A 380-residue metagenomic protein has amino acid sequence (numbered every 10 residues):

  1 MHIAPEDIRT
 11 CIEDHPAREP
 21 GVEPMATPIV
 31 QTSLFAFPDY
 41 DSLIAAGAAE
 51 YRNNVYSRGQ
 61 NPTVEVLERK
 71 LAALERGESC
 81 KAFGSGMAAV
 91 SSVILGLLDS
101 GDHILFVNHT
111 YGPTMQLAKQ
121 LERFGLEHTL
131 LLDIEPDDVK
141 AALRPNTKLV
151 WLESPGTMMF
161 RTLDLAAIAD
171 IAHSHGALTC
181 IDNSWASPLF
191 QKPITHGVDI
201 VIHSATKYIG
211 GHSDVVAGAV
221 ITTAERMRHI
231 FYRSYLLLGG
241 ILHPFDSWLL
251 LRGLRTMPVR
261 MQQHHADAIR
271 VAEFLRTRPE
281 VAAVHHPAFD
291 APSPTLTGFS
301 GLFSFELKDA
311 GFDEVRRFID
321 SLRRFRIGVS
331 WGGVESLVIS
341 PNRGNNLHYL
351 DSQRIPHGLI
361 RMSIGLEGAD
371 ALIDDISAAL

Functional and structural regions predicted by a protein language model:
M1-V30: Short conserved active-site loop signatures built around small residues
I3, I12-R18, C80-R278, H285 (+1 more regions): Conserved PLP-enzyme active-site core in the AAT-like
R9, K119, A141, P145-K148 (+4 more regions): PLP-dependent enzyme catalytic core of the Aspartate aminotransferase-like
L34, T222-M227, L254, E306-A310 (+1 more regions): Short loop segments at secondary-structure junctions
L34-A88, P113-Q120: Conserved N-terminal alpha-helix of the aminotransferase class I/II PLP-enzyme fold
R76, N146, E280-A283, R324 (+1 more regions): Glycine-centered tight turns that cap/initiate beta-strands
I221, S304-E306, S363-G365: Short hydrophobic/aromatic beta-strand micro-patches that form the beta-sheet surface supporting nucleotide- or nucleic
I269-R323, I327-G333, N346-D351: Conserved small-domain helix->loop->beta segment predominantly found in fold-type I
